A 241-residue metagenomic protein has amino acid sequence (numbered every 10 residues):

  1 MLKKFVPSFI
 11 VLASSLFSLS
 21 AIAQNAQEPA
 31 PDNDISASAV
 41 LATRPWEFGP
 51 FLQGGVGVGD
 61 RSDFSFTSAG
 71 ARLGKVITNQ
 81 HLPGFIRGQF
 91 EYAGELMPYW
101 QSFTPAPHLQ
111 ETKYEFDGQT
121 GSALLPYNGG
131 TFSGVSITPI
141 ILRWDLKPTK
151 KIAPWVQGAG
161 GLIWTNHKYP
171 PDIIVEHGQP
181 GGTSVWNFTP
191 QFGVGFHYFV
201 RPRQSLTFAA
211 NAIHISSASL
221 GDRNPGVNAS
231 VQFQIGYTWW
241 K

Functional and structural regions predicted by a protein language model:
M1-V40: Cleavable N-terminal export/targeting peptides
N25, S36-P45, T78-F90, K147-A153 (+1 more regions): Short loop/turn motifs that connect adjacent beta-strands in outer-membrane beta-barrel proteins
W46, P50-V56, F90-W100, V156-L162 (+2 more regions): Transmembrane beta-barrel strands of outer-membrane/channel proteins
G54, K75-I77, W144-L146, F196-Y198 (+1 more regions): Residue-level signature of outer-membrane beta-barrel architecture
D60-F64, T104-E111, H167-H177, A218-P225: Outer-membrane beta-barrel translocator domains and adjoining extracellular loop/strand segments of Gram-negative
R61-F66, N128-G134, H177-W186, R223-S230: Replace "Gram-negative outer membrane beta-barrel proteins" with "bacterial and organellar outer membrane beta-barrel
T67-P170: Gram-negative (and chloroplast) outer-membrane scaffold detector with strong preference for beta-barrel transmembrane
A71, V227-K241: Outer-membrane beta-barrel "beta-signal"
